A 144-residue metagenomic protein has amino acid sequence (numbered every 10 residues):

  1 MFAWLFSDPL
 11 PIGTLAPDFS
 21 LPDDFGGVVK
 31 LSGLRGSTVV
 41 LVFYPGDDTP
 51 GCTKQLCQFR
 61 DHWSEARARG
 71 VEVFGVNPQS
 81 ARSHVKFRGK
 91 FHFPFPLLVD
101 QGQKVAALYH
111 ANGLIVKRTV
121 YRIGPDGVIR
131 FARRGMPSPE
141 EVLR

Functional and structural regions predicted by a protein language model:
M1-D18, S32: N-proximal helix/coil linker or "cap" segments that precede and/or mark the start of modular domains
A16-P17, T38, K117-T119: Short loop/turn microsegments at loop-to-beta-strand junctions
F19-V39: A short beta-strand-turn-helix
V40-L41, V73: Hydrophobic beta-strand anchors of alpha/beta hydrolase catalytic cores
V42-F43, N77: Structural cue for short, hydrophobic secondary-structure segments
F43-D61, E65: Conserved redox-active cysteine motifs that mediate thiol-disulfide chemistry, especially di-cysteine Cys-X(1-2)-Cys
F74, V85-T119: Short, internal strand/loop/helix patches that form the active-site neighborhood or redox-interaction surface
V116-R144: Thiol-/selenol-based redox modules, centered on thioredoxin-like and closely related oxidoreductase domains
